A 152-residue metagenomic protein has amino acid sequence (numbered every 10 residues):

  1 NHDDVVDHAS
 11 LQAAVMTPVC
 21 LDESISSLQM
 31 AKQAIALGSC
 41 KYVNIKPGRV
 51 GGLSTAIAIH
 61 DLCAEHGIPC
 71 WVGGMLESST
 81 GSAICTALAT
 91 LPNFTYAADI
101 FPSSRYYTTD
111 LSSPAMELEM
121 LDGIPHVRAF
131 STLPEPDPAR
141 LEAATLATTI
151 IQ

Functional and structural regions predicted by a protein language model:
N1-A83, Y107-L118: Catalytic core of soluble alpha/beta enzymes
L76-Q152: Flexible C-terminal active-site loop/helix
